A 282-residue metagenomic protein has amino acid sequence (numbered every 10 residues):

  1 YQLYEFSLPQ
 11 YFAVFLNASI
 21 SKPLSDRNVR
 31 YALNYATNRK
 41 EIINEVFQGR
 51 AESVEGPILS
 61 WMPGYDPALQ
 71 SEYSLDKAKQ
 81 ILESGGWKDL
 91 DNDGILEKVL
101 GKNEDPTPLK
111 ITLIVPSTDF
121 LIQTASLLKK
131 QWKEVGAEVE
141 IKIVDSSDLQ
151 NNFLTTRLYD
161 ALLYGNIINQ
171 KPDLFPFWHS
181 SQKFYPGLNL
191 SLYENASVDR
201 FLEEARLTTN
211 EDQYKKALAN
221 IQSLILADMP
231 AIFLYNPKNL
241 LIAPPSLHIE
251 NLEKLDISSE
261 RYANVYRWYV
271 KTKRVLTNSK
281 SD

Functional and structural regions predicted by a protein language model:
F6-S21: Periplasmic solute-binding protein
P9-F12, A32-Q70, D76-K77, F120-K129 (+1 more regions): Detector for C-terminal structural segments
A18, E140-I141, E203-L207: Short, well-ordered beta-strand elements within core beta-sheets of diverse protein domains
A18-S21, N38-K40, G85: Short loop segments at secondary-structure junctions
I20-V29, K88, T208: Short helix-loop capping/hinge motifs at secondary-structure junctions, enriched in acidic/polar residues
K88-I168, N239: Ligand/substrate-recognition segments at binding pockets and active sites
